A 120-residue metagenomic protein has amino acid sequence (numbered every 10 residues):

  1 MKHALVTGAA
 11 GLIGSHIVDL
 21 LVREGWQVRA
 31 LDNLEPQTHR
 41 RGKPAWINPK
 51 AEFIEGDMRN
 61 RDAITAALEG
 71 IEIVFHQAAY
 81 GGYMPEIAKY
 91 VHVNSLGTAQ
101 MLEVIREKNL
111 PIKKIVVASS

Functional and structural regions predicted by a protein language model:
H3, Q27, K114: Residues at the starts of beta-strands that form the adenosine-phosphate
A4-E24: N-terminal Rossmann NAD(P)H-binding glycine-rich loop of SDR-like oxidoreductase domains
T7, L31, V74-A78, I115-S120: SDR active-site strand-loop-helix element
W26-Q37: Conserved glycine-rich Rossmann-like NAD(P)H-binding loop of the short-chain dehydrogenase/reductase
K50-E52: Short, conserved active-site loop motifs that form the nucleotide-linked donor/cofactor pocket
E55-V93: NAD(P)H-binding glycine-rich loop region in Rossmannoid oxidoreductase-like domains and their noncatalytic homologs
A88, H92-A99, K113: Conserved internal alpha-helix in NAD(P)-dependent oxidoreductase domains
Q100-S120: Conserved Rossmann-fold NAD(P)-dependent oxidoreductase catalytic core, especially the SDR/UDP-sugar
